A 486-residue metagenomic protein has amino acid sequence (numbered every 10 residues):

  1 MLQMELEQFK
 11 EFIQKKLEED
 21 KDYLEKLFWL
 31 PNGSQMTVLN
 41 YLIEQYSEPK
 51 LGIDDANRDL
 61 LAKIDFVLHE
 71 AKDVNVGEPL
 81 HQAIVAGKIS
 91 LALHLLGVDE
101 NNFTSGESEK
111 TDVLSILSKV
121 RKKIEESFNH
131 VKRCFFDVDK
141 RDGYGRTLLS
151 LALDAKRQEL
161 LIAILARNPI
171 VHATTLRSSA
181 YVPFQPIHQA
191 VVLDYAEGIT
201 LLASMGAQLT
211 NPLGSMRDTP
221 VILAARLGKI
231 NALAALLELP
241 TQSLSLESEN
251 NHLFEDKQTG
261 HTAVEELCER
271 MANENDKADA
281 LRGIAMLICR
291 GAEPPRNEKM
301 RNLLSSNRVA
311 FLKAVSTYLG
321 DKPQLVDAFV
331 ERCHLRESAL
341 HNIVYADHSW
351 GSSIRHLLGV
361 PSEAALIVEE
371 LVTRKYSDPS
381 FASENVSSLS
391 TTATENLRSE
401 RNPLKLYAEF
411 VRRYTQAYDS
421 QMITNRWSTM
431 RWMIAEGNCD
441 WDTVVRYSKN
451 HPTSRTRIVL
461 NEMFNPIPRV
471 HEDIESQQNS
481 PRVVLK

Functional and structural regions predicted by a protein language model:
Q8, K63, L91, E159-L160 (+10 more regions): Conserved ankyrin/ankyrin-like repeat signature
E18-E25, A62-D73, H94-N102, N129-D137 (+6 more regions): Ankyrin repeat domain, specifically the short helix-to-loop turn at the C-terminus of the second helix of each repeat
P31, G77, G106, R141 (+5 more regions): Ankyrin-repeat boundary/linker signal
Q35, V76, K110, G145 (+6 more regions): Start-of-repeat signature of ankyrin repeats
E472-K486: Non-Sec secretion/translocation targeting segments of pathogen effectors
